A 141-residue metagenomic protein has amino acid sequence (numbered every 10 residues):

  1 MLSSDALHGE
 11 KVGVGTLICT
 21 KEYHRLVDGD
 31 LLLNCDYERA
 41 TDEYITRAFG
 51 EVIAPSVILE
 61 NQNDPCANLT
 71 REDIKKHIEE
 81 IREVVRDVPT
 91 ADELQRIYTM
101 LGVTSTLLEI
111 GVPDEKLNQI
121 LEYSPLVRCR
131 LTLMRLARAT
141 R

Functional and structural regions predicted by a protein language model:
M1-R25: Acidic catalytic cores of enzymes that act on phosphate-bearing nucleotides/polynucleotides
G29-R141: C-terminal charged capping/lid subdomain of soluble metabolic enzymes
